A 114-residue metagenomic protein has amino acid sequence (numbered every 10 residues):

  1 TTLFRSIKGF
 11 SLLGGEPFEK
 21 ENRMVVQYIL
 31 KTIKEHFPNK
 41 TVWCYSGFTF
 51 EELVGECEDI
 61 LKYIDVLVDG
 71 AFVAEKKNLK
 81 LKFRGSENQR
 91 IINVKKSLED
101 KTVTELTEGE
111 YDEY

Functional and structural regions predicted by a protein language model:
T1-L3: Short, small-residue-biased leader/transition segments that mark boundaries at the very start of proteins
R5-E21, H36-L53, L61, D65-E75 (+1 more regions): Core AdoMet radical
K20-I29, K34, K77-Y114: P-loop/Walker A phosphate-binding loop and immediately adjacent motor/lid segment at beta-alpha junctions
